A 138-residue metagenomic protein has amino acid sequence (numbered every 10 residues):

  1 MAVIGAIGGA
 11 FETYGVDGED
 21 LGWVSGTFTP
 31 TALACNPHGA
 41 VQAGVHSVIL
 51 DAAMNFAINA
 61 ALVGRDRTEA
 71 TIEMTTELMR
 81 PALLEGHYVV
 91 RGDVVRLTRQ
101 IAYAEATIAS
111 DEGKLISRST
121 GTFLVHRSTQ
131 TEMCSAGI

Functional and structural regions predicted by a protein language model:
M1-I138: Terminal targeting signals and extreme-terminal segments of soluble enzymes
